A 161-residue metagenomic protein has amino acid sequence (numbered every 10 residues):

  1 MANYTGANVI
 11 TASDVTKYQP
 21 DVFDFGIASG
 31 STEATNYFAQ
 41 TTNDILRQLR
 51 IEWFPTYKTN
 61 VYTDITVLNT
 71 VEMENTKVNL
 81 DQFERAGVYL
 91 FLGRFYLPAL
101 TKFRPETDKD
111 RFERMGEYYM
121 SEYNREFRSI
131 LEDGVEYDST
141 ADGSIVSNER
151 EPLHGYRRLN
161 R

Functional and structural regions predicted by a protein language model:
M1-F83, T140-R161: Conserved short "hinge" loops at termini or chain/domain junctions
Y4-G6, I27-A28, G93-R161: Short loop/turn elements at secondary-structure junctions
D81-R94: Elongated alpha-helical scaffolds
